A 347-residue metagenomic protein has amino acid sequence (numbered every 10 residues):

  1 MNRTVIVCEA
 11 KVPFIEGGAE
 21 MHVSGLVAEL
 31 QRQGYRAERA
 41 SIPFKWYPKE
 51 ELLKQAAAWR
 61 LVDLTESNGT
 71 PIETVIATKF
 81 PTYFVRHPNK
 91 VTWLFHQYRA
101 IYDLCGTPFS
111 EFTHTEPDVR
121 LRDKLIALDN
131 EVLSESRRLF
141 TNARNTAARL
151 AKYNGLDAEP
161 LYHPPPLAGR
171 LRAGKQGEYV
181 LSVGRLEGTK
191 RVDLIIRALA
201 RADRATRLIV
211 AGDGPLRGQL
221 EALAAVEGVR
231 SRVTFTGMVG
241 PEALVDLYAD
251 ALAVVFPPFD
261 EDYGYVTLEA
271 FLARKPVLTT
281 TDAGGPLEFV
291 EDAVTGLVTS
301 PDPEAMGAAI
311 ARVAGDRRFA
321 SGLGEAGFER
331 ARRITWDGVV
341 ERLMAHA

Functional and structural regions predicted by a protein language model:
S110-E111, T115-L139, A147-A148: Membrane-proximal helix-turn-helix segments that form the acceptor-binding/catalytic region of lipid-linked
R170-K190, I196-D203, I209: Conserved donor-binding/catalytic core segment of Leloir-type glycosyltransferases
E221-V239: Nucleotide-activated donor-binding/catalytic signature segment of Leloir-type glycosyltransferases, i.e., the conserved
M238-V239, D246-A251: Short alpha-helical donor nucleotide-sugar binding micro-motif in glycosyltransferases
F259: Aromatic "clamp/platform" in nucleotide-sugar-dependent glycosyltransferases that forms part of the donor/acceptor
P276-T280, V290: Short hydrophobic beta-strand element within catalytic cores of glycosyltransferases and related nucleotide-activated
D292-E304, R312-R317: Conserved acidic donor-binding segment of nucleotide-sugar-dependent glycosyltransferases
R312, F319-R333: A short, well-ordered alpha-helix in the C-terminal region of glycosyltransferases
